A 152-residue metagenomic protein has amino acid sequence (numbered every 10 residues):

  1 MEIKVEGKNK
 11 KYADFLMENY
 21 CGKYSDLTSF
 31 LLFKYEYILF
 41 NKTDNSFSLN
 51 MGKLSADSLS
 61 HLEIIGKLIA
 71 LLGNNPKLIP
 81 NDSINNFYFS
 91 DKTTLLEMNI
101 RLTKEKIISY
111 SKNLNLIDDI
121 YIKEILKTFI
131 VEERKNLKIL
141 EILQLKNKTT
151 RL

Functional and structural regions predicted by a protein language model:
M1-L152: Non-heme di-metal
